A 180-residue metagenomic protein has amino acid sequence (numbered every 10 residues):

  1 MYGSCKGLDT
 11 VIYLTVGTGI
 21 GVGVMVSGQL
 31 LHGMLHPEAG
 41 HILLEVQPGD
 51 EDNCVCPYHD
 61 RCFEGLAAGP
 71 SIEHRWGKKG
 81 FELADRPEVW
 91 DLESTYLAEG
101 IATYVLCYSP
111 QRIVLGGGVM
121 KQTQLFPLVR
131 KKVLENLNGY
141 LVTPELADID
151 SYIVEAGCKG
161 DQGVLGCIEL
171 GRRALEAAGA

Functional and structural regions predicted by a protein language model:
M1-D9, L30, V46-A180: ATP-binding/phosphotransfer module of carbohydrate and carboxylate kinases, centering on a glycine-rich
S4, T18, V26: A gly/ser-rich beta-alpha-beta helix-loop segment of oxidoreductase catalytic cores
V11-T15, G21, V114: Short glycine-aspartate micro-motif
V16, M34: Fold-independent oxyanion-binding glycine-rich loops and adjacent beta-strand/coil segments at enzyme active sites
G17-G19, V119-M120: Short glycine-rich anion-binding loops that position phosphate/pyrophosphate groups of nucleotides and phosphorylated
G23, A39-L43, G166: Glycine-centered structural positions embedded in regular secondary structure
G23-S27, L31-G33, L44-E45: Short beta-strand-to-turn element immediately C-terminal to the catalytic PLP-Schiff-base lysine in fold type I
L35-D50: A short, polar/charged loop-to-alpha-helix boundary motif
